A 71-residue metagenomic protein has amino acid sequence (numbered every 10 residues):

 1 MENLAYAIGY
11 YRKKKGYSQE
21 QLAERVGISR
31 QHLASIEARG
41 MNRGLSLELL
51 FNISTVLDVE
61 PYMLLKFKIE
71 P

Functional and structural regions predicted by a protein language model:
M1-K14: A short, Lys/Arg-rich alpha-helix, primarily the initiator
I8, L22-A23, L33-I36, L64: Conserved hydrophobic/aromatic packing and binding residues within compact polymer-binding modules
K13, E24, T55: Alpha-helical residues within the helix-turn-helix
I28-R43: Recognition helix of helix-turn-helix/homeodomain-like DNA-binding domains that insert into the DNA major groove
G40-T55: Short, basic-rich loop-to-helix N-cap that marks the start of a DNA-contacting helix
D58-P71: Short C-terminal boundary/hinge segments that cap the last helix of small helical domains
